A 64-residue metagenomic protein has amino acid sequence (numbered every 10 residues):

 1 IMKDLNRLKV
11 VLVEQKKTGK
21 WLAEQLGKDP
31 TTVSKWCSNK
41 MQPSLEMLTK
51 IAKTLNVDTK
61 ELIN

Functional and structural regions predicted by a protein language model:
I1-T18: A short, Lys/Arg-rich alpha-helix, primarily the initiator
K17, P43-E46: Residue-level signal for the short linker/turn that defines the boundary of a DNA-recognition helix
L22-A23: Short alpha-helical "recognition helix" segments of helix-turn-helix
G27-P43: Recognition helix of helix-turn-helix/homeodomain-like DNA-binding domains that insert into the DNA major groove
E46-E61: DNA major-groove recognition helix of helix-turn-helix/homeodomain DNA-binding modules
N64: Phosphate-coordinating loops and pocket residues in cytosolic domains that bind phosphorylated ligands
